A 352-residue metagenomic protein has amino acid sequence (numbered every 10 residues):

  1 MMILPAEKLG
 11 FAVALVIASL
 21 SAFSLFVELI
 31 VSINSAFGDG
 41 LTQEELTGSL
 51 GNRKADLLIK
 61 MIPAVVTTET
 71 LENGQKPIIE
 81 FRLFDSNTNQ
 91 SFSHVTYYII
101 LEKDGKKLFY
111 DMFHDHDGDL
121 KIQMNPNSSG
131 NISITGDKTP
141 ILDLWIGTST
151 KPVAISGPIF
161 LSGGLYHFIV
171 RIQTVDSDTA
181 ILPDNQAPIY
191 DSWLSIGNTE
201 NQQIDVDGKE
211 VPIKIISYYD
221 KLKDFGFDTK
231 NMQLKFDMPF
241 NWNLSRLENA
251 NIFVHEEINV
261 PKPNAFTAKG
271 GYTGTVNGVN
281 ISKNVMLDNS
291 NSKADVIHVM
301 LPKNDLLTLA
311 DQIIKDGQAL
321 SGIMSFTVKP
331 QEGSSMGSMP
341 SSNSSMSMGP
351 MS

Functional and structural regions predicted by a protein language model:
M1-D39, F81, G274, S334-S352: Secretory targeting signatures
I33-H94: Beta-strand-rich domain onsets/edges
L41, D176-G208: Short beta-strand elements
Q75-I79, M232-L234, I252-E256: Structural beta-strand segments of beta-rich domains
L83-D115, G270: Short flexible loop/turn segments that cap and initiate beta-strands
K107-L142, N280-S290: Solvent-exposed serine/threonine-rich low-complexity stretches and specific carbohydrate-binding patches
R246-A268: Surface-exposed beta-strand/loop patches in extracellular or lumenal glycoproteins
N289-G337: C-terminal beta-strand-rich structural cap/linker in extracellular carbohydrate-active enzymes
